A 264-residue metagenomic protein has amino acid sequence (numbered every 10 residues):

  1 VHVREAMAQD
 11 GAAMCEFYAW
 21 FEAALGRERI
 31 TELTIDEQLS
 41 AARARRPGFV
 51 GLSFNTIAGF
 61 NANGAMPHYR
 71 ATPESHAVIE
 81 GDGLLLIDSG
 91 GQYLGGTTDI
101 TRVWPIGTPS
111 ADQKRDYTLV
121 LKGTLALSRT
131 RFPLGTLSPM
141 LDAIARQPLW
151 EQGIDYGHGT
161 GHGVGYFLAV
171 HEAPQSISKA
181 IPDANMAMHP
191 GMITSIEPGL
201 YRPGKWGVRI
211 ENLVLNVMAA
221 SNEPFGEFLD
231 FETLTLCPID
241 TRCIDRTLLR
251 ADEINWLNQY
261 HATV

Functional and structural regions predicted by a protein language model:
V1-V264: Active-site neighborhoods and metal-handling regions in enzymes and metal-associated proteins
